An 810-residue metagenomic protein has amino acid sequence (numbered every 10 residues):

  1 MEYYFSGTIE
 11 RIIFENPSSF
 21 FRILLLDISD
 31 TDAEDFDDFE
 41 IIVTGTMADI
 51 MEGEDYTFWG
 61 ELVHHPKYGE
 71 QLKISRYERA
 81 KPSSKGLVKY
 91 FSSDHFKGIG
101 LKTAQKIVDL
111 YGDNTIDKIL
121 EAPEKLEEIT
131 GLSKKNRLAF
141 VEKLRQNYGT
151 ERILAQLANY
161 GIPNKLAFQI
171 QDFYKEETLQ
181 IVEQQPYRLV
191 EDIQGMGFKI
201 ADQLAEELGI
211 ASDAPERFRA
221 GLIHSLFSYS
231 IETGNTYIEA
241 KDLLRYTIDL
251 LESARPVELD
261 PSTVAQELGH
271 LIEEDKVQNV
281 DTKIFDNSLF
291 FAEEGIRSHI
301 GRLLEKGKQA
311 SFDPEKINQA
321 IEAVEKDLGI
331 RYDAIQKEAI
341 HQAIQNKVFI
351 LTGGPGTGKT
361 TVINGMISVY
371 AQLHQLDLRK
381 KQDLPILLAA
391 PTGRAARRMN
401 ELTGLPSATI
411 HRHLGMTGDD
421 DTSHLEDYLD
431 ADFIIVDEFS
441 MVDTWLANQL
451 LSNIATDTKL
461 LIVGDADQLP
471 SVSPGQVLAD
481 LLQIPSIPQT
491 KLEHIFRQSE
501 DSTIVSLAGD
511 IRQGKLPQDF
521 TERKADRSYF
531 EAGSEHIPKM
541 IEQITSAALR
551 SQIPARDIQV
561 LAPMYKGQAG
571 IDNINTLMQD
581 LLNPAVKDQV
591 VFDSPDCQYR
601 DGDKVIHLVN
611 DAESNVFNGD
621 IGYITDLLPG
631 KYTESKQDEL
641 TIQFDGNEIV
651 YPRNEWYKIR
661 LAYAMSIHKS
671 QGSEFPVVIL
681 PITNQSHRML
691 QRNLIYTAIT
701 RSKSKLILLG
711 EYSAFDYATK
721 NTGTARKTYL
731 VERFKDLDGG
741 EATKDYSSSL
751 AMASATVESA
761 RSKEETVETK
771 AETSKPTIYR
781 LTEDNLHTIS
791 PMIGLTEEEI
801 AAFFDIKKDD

Functional and structural regions predicted by a protein language model:
M1-Q309, A801-D810: Accessory, non-ATPase domains that flank or precede helicase/AAA+ motor cores in DNA-metabolism machines
F5-I12, P17-V63, L328, Q579 (+2 more regions): Conserved nucleotide-binding/hydrolysis modules and their immediate coupling elements across P-loop/ASCE NTPase motors
Q278-I434, L482-R497, I504-E531, P584-K587 (+1 more regions): ASCE P-loop NTPase motor cores of helicases and related translocases
F349-T352, L461, Q559-L561: Short hydrophobic/aromatic beta-strand immediately N-terminal to the Walker A/P-loop
K359, R379, D467-V605, D611-S614 (+4 more regions): Conserved helicase motor core of P-loop NTPases
D419-D432, V442-D443, N448-T458, S670: Short basic/glycine-enriched coil/helix segment immediately N-terminal to the Walker B
D437-E438, G464: Walker B catalytic acidic pair
D626-S635, L640-D810: C-terminal accessory regions
